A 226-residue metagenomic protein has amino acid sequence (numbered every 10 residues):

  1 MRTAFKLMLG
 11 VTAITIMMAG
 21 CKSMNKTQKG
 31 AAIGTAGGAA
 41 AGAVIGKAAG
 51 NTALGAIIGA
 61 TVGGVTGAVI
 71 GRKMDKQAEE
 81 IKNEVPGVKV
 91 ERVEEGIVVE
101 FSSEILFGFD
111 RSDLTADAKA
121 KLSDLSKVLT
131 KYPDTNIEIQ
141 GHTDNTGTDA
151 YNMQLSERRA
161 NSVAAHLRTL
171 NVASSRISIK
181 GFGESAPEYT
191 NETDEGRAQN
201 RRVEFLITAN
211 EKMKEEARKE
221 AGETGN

Functional and structural regions predicted by a protein language model:
M1-L9: Bacterial N-terminal signal peptides that target proteins for export
I16-G20: C-terminal motif of bacterial Sec signal peptides marking the signal peptidase cleavage site
K22-E79: Short, low-complexity, glycine-enriched hydrophobic/amphipathic alpha-helices that associate with lipid bilayers
A31-A32, A39-A43, K76, E80 (+4 more regions): Extracytoplasmic/secreted proteins, especially bacterial periplasmic and envelope-associated proteins
K47, A68, R72, E84-V88 (+3 more regions): Structured segments of extracytoplasmic/periplasmic soluble domains in secreted or envelope-associated proteins
M74-F101: Amphipathic, membrane-active segments
N83-E84, F107-G141, R168, F205 (+1 more regions): Periplasmic peptidoglycan-binding/anchoring modules of Gram-negative envelope and division proteins
H142-E216: Periplasmic OmpA-like peptidoglycan-binding domain that tethers envelope proteins to the cell wall
